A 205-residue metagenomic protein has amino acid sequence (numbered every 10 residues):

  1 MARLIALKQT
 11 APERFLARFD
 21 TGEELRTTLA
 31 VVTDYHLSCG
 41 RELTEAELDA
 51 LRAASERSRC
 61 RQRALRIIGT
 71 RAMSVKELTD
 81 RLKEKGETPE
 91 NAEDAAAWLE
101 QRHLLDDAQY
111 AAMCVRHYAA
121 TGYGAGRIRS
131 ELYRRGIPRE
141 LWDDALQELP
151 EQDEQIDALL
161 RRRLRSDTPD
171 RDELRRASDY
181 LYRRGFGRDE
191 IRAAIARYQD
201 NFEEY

Functional and structural regions predicted by a protein language model:
M1-Y205: An alpha-helical, amphipathic repeat domain used for nucleic-acid recognition, typified by the mTERF helical solenoid
